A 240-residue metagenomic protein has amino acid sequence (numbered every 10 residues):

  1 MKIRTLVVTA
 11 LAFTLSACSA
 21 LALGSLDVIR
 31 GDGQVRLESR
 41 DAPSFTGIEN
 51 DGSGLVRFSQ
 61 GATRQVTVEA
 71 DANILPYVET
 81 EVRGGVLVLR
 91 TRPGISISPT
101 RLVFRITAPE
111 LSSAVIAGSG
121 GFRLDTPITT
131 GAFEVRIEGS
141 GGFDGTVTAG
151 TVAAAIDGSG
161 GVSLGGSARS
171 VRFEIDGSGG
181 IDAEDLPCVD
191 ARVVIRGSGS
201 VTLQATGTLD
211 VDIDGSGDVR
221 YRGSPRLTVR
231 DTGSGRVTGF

Functional and structural regions predicted by a protein language model:
M1-F240: Intrinsically disordered, low-complexity terminal regions
